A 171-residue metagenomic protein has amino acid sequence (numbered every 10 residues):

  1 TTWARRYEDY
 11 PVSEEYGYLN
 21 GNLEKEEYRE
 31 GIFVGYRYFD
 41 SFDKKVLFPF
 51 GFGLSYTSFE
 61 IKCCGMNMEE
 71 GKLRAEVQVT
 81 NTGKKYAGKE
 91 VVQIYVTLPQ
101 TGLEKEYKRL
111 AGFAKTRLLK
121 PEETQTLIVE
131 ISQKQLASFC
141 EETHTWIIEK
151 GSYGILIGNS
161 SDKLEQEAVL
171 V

Functional and structural regions predicted by a protein language model:
T1-K89, Y95-T97, E149-K150, G154-G158: Secreted, periplasmic, or luminal enzymes acting at the cell surface/secretory milieu
E60, G65-N67, Q78, G112-K120 (+2 more regions): Generic structural detector for well-ordered beta-strands
K72-R74, T124-I128, E165: Intrinsic-disorder/low-complexity, polar/charged segments enriched in Ser/Thr/Lys/Arg/Asp/Glu/Gln
Y86-I94, E106, F139-E142: Short, hydrophobic/aromatic beta-strand segments
G102-E141: Intrinsically disordered, low-complexity Pro/Gly/Ser/Thr-rich segments with frequent PxxP/GP/PP motifs and embedded
Q133-V171: Terminal connector regions
